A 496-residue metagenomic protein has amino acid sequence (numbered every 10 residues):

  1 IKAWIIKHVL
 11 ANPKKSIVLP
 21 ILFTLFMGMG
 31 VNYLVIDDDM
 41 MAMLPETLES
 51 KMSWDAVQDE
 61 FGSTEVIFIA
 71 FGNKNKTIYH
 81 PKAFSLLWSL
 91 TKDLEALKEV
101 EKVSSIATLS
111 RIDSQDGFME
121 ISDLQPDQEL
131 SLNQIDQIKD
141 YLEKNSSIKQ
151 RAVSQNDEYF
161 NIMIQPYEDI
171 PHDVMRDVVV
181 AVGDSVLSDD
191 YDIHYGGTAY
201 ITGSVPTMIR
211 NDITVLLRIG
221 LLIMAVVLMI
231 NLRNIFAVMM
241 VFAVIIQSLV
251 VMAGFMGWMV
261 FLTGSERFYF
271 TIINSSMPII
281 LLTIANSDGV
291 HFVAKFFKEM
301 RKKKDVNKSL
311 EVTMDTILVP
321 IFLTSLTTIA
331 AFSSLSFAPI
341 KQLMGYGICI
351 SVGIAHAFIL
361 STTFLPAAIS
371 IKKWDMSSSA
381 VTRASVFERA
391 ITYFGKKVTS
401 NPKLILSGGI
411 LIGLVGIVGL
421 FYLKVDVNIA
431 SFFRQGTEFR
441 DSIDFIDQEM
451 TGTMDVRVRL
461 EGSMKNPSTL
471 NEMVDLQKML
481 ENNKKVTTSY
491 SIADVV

Functional and structural regions predicted by a protein language model:
I1-D38, A42, D55-A56, Q128 (+2 more regions): Membrane-embedded transmembrane helical bundles of large multi-pass transporters/channels
N32-I78, L132-A152, G395-K396, Y422-M464: Solvent-exposed, non-transmembrane loop/terminal regulatory segments of multi-pass membrane proteins
M43, T64, T77-S85, S122 (+5 more regions): Solvent-exposed, non-transmembrane alpha-helical starts
E49-M52, D93-I164, P171, A181 (+2 more regions): Extracytoplasmic
I67-K102: N-terminal pre-first-transmembrane
I67-N73, S147-D184, H194, D455-S463: A short beta-strand structural signal in non-transmembrane regions
A83-L94, V174-G183, E472-L480: Short amphipathic alpha-helices in soluble, non-transmembrane regions that often serve as interface/regulatory elements
N401-V496: Juxtamembrane segments of multi-pass membrane proteins
